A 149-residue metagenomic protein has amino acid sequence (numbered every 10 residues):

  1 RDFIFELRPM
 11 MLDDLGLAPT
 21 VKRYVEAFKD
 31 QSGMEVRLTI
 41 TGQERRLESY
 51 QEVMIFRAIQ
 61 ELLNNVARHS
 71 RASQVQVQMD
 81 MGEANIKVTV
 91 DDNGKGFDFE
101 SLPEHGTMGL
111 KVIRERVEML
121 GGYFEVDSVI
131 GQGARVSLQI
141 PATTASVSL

Functional and structural regions predicted by a protein language model:
R1-L149: Coiled-coil dimerization/phosphotransfer module
